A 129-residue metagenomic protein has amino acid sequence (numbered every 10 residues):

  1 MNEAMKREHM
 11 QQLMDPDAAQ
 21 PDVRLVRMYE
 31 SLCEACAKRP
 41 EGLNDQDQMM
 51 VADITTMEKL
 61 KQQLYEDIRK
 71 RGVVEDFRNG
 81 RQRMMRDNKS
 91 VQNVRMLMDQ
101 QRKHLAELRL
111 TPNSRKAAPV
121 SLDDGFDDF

Functional and structural regions predicted by a protein language model:
M1-R86, S90, D127-F129: Extended, surface-exposed interaction regions
D15-P16, Q92-P119, D127-F129: Alpha-helix capping/hinge segments and adjacent helical runs
D124: Low-complexity, rRNA-contacting terminal tracts
